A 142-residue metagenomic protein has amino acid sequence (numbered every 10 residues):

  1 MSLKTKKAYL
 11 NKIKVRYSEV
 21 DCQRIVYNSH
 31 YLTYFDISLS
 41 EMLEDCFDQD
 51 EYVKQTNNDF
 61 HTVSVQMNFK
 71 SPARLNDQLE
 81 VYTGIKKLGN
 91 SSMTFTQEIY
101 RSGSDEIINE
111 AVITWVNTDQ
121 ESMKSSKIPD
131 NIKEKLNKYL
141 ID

Functional and structural regions predicted by a protein language model:
S2-S64, T118-D142: Hot-dog-fold acyl-thioester-processing enzymes
Y17, Q97-I99, W115: Generic short beta-strand
F35, Q97, A111: Conserved GNAT-family N-acetyltransferase fold
M42-M93, A111: Hydrophobic beta-strand-centered segment that forms part of the acyl-chain substrate-binding groove
K87, R101, V116-N117: PAS-family sensory domains and close relatives that share small-molecule sensor folds
N90-Q97, E106: Short conserved catalytic/interaction loops centered on acidic-Pro-aromatic/His motifs
G103-D105, E121: Solvent-exposed strand-loop boundary residues in beta-sheet-rich modules
E106-V112: Beta-strand/loop substructures that line and gate deep hydrophobic ligand-binding cavities in soluble
